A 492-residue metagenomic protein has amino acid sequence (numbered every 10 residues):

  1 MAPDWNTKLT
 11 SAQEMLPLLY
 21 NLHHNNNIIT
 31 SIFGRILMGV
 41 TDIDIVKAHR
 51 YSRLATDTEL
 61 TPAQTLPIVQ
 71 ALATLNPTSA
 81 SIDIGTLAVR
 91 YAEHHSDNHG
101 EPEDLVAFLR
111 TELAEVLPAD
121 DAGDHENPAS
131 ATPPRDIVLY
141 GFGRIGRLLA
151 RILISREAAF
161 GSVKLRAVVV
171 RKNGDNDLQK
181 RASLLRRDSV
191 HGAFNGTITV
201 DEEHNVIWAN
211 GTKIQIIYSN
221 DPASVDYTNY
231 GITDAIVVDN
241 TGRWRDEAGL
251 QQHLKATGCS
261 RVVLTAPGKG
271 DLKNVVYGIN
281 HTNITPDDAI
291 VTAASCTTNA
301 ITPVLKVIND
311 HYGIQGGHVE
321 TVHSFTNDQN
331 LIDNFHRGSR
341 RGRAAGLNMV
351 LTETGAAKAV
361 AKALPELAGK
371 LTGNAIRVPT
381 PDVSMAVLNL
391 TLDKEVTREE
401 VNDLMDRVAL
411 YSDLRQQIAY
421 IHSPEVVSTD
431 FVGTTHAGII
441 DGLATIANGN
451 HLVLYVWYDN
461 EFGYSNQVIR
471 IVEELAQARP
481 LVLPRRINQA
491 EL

Functional and structural regions predicted by a protein language model:
M1-H49, H311-G313, G317-I440, A444-N450: C-terminal substrate-binding/catalytic lobe of Rossmann-fold NAD(P)-dependent dehydrogenases
M1-N330, G338, R470-I471, A478 (+1 more regions): N-terminal Rossmann-like NAD(P) cofactor-binding subdomain of oxidoreductases, focused on the glycine-rich
L148, I152, Q252, P303-V307 (+5 more regions): Alpha-helical scaffold segments in soluble metabolic enzymes
V170, L390-K394, V456-Y458: Short beta-strand-to-loop capping motifs
N299, E395-V396, F462-G463: A generic structural signal for alpha-helix starts
R377-P381, W457-Y464: Glycine-rich phosphate/pyrophosphate-binding beta-alpha loops
H451-Y458, Q467-L492: Generic C-terminus detector
